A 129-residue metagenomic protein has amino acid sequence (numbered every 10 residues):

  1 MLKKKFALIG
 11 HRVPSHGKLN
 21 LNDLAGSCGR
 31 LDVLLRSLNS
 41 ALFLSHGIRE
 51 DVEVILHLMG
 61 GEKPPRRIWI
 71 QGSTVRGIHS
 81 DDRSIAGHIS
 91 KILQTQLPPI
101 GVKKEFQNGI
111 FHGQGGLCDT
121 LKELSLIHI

Functional and structural regions predicted by a protein language model:
L2-S125: RNA substrate-binding interface of SAM-dependent RNA methyltransferases
I127-I129: Conserved small/polar residues in nucleotide/adenosyl-binding loops
